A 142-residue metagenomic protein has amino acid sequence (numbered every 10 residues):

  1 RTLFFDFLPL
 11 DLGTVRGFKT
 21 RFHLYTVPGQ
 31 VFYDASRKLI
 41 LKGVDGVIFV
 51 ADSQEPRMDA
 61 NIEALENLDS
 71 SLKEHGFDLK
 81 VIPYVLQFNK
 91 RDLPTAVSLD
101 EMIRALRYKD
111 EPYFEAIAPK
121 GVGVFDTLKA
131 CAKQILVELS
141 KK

Functional and structural regions predicted by a protein language model:
R1-L3, G13-F18, K38-G43, E74-K80 (+1 more regions): Conserved catalytic network of the ASCE P-loop NTPase/AAA+ motor domain
R1-Y33: Switch I (G2) and immediately adjacent beta-strands of P-loop GTPase domains
L12, V27, A51, A116-P119: A short hydrophobic beta-strand->loop->alpha-helix junction that borders the nucleotide-binding pocket of P-loop NTPases
T20-F22, K80-Y84, E111-P112: Residue-level recognition of the N-termini of beta-strands and the immediately preceding loop/turn
V27-V31, G43-E66, K73-L79, R91-A96: Conserved Switch II/interswitch segment of TRAFAC-class P-loop GTPases
A35, L39, D59-E63, V97-E101 (+1 more regions): Generic recognition of short, well-ordered alpha-helical segments
A64, L68-S71, A130-I135: Conserved AAA+ ATPase "sensor/coupling" helix adjacent to the nucleotide-binding pocket
V85, D92-K142: Canonical P-loop GTPase G-domain recognition
